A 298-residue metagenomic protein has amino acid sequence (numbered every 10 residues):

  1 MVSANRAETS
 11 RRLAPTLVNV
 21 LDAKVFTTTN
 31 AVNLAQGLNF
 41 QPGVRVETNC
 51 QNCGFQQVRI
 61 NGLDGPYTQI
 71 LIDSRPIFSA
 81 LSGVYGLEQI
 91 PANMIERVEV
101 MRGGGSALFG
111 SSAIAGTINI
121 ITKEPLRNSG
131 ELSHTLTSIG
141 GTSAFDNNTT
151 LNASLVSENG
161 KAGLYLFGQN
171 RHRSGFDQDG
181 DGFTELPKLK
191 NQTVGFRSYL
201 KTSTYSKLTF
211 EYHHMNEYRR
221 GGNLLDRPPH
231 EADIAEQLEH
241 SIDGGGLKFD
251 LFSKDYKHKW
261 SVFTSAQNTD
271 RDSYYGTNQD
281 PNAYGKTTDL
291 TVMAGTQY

Functional and structural regions predicted by a protein language model:
M1-T27, A35, G65: Short, acidic, small-residue-rich periplasmic hinge/interaction motif at the N-terminus of Gram-negative outer-membrane
A35-P76, E96: Extracytoplasmic beta-strand/coil segments of soluble accessory domains associated with Gram-negative outer-membrane
Q57, R97, R102, T117 (+4 more regions): Membrane-embedded beta-strand positions in outer-membrane beta-barrel channels/transporters
Q57-R59, R75-R102, K123, L151: Short acidic/polar hinge/loop motifs at secondary-structure boundaries that mediate gating or recognition
S79-L81, M94-E96, A107-D179, P187-V194 (+1 more regions): Outer-membrane beta-barrel translocator/receptor signature
E124, V156-K161, L200-T204, L251-Y256 (+1 more regions): Outer-membrane beta-barrel strand-turn architecture
L132-S138, L166-H172, F210-H214, V262-N268 (+1 more regions): Transmembrane beta-barrel strands of outer-membrane/channel proteins
R173-T193, Y199-K201, Y205-W260, A266-D289: Flexible loop and strand-edge segments within Gram-negative outer membrane beta-barrel domains
